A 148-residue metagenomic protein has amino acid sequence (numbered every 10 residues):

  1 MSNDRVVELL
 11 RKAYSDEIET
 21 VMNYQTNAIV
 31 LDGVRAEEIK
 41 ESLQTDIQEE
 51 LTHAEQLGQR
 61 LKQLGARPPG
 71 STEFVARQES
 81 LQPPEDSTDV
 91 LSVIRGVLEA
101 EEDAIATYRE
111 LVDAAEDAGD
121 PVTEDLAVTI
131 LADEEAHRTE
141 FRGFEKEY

Functional and structural regions predicted by a protein language model:
M1-Y148: Iron-associated oxidoreductase/ferritin-like identity signal
